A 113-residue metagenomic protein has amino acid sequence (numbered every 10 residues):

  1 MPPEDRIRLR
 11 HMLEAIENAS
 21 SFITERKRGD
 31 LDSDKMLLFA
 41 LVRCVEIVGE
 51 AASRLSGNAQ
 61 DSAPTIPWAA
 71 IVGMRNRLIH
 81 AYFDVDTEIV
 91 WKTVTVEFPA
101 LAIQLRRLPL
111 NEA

Functional and structural regions predicted by a protein language model:
M1-A113: Solvent-exposed interaction patches of small proteins and small membrane subunits
